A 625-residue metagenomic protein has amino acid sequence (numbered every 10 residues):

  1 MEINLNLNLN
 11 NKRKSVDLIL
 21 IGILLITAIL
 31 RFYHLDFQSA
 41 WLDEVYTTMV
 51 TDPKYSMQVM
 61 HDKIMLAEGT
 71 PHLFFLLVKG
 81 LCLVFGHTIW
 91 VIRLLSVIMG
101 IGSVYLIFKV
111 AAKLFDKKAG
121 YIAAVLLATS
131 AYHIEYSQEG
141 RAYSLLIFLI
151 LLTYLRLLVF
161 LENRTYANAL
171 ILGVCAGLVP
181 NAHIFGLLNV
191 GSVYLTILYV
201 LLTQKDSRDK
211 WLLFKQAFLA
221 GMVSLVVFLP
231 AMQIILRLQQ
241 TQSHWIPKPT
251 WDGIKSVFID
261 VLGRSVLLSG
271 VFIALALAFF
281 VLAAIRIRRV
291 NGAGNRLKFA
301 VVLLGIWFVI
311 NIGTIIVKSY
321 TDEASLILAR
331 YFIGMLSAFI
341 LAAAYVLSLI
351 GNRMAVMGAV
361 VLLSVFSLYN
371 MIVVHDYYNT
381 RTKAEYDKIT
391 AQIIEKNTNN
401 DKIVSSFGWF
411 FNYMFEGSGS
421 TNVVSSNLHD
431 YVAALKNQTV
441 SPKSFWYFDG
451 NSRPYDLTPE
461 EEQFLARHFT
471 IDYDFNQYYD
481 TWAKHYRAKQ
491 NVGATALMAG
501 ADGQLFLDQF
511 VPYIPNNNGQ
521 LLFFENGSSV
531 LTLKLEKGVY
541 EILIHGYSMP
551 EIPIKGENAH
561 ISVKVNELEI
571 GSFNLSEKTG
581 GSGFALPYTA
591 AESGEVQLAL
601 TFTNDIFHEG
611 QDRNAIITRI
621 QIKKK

Functional and structural regions predicted by a protein language model:
M1-K12: Short, Lys/Arg-rich, polar N-terminal cytosolic tail immediately upstream of the first transmembrane signal-anchor
V16-A488: Terminal, non-globular segments
L81, S548, F602-I606: Surface-exposed loop/turn motifs at beta-strand-loop junctions within extracellular Ig-like and Fibronectin type III
Y431, L568-E592: Extracellular carbohydrate recognition and processing domains and analogous Trp-centered ligand-binding platforms
S441-W446, A590-A615: Extracellular beta-strand ligand-recognition surfaces/modules
K489-K534, M549-K555, I606-K625: Glycan-recognition and processing domains
K534-L543, G594-E595: Extended extracellular/luminal ectodomain segments enriched in beta-structured repeat modules
P553-L568: Short, surface-exposed beta-strand/strand-loop-strand elements in extracellular ectodomains
